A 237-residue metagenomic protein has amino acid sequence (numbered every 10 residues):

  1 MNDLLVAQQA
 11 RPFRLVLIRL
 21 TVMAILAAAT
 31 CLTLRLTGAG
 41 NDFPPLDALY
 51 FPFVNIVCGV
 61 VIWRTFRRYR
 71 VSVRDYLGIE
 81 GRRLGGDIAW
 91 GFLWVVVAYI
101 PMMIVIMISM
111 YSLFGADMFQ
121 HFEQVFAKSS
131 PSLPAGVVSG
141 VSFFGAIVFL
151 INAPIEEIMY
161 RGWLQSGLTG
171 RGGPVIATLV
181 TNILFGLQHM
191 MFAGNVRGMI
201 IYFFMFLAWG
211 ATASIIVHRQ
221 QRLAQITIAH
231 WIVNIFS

Functional and structural regions predicted by a protein language model:
M1-V97, M103, M107-S112, A116 (+1 more regions): N-terminal, membrane-interfacial amphipathic/helix-forming hydrophobic leader that caps and precedes the first
I18, F119-E123, V148-F149, L168: Membrane-associated alpha-helix detector
A28, I100, P131, A135-S237: Transmembrane helix-loop-helix hairpins at the membrane interface of multi-pass integral membrane proteins
L36-A39, L49-P52, E123-F126, V138-F144 (+1 more regions): Short amphipathic alpha-helical segments, especially helix-boundary/capping motifs
Y69-D75, D117-M118, I155-L164: Juxtamembrane/interfacial segments flanking transmembrane helices
V73-Y76, E80, L84, I88 (+3 more regions): Hydrophobic alpha-helical segments of integral membrane proteins, encompassing both true transmembrane helices
G91-V95, D117-E123, W163, I215-L223: Short, highly charged low-complexity linear segments
L113-V138: Membrane-interface interhelical connector segments
